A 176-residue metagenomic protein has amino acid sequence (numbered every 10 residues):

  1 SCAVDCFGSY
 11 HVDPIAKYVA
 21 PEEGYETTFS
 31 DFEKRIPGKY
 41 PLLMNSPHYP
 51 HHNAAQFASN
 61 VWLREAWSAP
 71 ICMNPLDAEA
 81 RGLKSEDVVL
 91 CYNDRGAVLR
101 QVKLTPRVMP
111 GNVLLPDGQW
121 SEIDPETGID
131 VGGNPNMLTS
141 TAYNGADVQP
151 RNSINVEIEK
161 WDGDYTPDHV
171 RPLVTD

Functional and structural regions predicted by a protein language model:
S1-V61: Long, low-complexity segments enriched in small/aliphatic residues
A55, V61-D176: Long, contiguous, secondary-structure-rich segments that constitute the structural scaffold of globular domains
